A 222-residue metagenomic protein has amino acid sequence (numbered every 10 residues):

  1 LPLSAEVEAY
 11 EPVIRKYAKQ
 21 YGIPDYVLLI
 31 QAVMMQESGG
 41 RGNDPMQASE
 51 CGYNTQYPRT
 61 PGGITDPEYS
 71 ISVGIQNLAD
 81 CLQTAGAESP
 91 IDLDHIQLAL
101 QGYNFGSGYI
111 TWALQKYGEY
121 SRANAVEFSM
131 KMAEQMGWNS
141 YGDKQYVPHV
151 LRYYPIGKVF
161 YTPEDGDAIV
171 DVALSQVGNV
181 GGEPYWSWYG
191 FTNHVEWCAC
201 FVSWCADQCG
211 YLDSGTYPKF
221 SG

Functional and structural regions predicted by a protein language model:
L1-V7, T55-S72, Q76, D80-A168: Non-catalytic cell-wall polysaccharide-engagement segments
E11-A18, L28-V33: N-terminal carbohydrate-binding/catalytic regions of secreted carbohydrate-active enzymes
I23-L29, H95, D167, N179 (+1 more regions): Loop/turn elements at helix/coil->beta-strand transitions in domains of secreted/extracellular proteins
P24-R41, A48, I71-I75, A99-F105 (+3 more regions): Short, functionally critical alpha-helical segments immediately adjacent to catalytic or ligand/cofactor-binding
E37-P45, F105-G118, N179-E183, Y211-L212: Secretory-pathway/luminal and periplasmic proteins that interact with or process carbohydrate-rich
R41-P61, G118-R122, E183-C200: Short, surface-exposed glycine/acidic/tryptophan-bearing loops
I91-Q101, Y211-G222: ...with weaker cross-activation on analogous glycine-rich loops/strands in unrelated enzymes
V159-C209: N-terminal capping segments
